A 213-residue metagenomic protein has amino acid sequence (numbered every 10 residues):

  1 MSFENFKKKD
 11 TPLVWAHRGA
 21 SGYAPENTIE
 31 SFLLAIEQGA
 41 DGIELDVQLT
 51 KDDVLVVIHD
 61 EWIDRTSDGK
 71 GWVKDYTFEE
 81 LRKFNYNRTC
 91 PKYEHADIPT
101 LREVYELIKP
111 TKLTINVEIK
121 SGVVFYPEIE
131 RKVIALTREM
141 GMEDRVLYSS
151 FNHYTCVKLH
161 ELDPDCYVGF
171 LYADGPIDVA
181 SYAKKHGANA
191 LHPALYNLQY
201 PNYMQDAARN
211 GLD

Functional and structural regions predicted by a protein language model:
M1-D213: Phosphate-group recognition and catalysis centered on beta-loop-alpha active-site segments
